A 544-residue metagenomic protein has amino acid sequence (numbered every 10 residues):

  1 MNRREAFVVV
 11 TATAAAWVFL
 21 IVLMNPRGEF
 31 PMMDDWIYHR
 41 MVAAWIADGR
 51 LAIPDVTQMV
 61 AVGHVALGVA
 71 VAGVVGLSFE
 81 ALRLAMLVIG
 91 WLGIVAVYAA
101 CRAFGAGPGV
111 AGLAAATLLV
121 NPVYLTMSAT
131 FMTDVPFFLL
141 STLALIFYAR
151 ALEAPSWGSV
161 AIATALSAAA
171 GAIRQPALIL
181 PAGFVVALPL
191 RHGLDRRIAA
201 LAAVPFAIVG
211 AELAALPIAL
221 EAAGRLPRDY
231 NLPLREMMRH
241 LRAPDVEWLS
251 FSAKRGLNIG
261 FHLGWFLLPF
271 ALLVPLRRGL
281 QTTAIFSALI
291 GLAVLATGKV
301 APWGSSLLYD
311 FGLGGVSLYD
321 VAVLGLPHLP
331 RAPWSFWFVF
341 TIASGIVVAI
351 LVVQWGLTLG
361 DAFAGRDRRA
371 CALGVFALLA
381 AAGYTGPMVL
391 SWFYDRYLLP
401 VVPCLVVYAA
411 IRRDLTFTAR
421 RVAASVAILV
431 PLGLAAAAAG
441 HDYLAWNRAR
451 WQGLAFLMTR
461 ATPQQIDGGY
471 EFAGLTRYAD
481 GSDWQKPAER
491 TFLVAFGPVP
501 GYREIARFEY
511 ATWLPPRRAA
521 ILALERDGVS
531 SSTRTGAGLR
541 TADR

Functional and structural regions predicted by a protein language model:
L20-I21, V186, R191-G193, R197-G325 (+3 more regions): Membrane-lumen/periplasm interface segments of specific transmembrane helices in polyprenyl phosphate-linked
L23-M33, I46-R83, L87, R255: Membrane-proximal lumenal/periplasmic loop motifs of glycosylation machinery
M32, T126-F137, P176, Y394-D395: Short acidic/glycine- and proline-prone juxtamembrane loop motifs at membrane-interface regions of multi-pass membrane
L84-G105, V120, L139, L143-F147: Transmembrane-helix motifs of polytopic, lipid-linked glycan transferases
R102-G105, A144-V160, A170, L188-L194 (+1 more regions): Membrane-interface transmembrane helices that cradle and orient dolichyl/undecaprenyl
A114-A116, F147, S159-R174, P181-P189 (+4 more regions): Membrane-interface alpha helices of multi-pass inner-membrane proteins
Y148, G312-A332, A423-V494, R518-A523: Membrane-embedded, lumen/periplasm-facing catalytic core of multi-pass transferases that use lipid-linked donors
A165, P205-A207, A284-L295, W334-G383 (+1 more regions): Signature aromatic-anchored transmembrane alpha helix within multi-pass, membrane-resident enzymes that catalyze glycan
